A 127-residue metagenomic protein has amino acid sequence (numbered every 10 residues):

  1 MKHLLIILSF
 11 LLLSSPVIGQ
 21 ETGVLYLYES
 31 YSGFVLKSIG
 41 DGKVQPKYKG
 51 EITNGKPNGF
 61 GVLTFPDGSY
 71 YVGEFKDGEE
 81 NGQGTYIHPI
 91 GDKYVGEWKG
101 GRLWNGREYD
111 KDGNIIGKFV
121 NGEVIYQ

Functional and structural regions predicted by a protein language model:
L4-S14: Sec-dependent N-terminal signal peptides
S15-Q127: Glycine/tyrosine- and acidic-biased, solvent-exposed loop/turn segments at the edges of beta-strands
